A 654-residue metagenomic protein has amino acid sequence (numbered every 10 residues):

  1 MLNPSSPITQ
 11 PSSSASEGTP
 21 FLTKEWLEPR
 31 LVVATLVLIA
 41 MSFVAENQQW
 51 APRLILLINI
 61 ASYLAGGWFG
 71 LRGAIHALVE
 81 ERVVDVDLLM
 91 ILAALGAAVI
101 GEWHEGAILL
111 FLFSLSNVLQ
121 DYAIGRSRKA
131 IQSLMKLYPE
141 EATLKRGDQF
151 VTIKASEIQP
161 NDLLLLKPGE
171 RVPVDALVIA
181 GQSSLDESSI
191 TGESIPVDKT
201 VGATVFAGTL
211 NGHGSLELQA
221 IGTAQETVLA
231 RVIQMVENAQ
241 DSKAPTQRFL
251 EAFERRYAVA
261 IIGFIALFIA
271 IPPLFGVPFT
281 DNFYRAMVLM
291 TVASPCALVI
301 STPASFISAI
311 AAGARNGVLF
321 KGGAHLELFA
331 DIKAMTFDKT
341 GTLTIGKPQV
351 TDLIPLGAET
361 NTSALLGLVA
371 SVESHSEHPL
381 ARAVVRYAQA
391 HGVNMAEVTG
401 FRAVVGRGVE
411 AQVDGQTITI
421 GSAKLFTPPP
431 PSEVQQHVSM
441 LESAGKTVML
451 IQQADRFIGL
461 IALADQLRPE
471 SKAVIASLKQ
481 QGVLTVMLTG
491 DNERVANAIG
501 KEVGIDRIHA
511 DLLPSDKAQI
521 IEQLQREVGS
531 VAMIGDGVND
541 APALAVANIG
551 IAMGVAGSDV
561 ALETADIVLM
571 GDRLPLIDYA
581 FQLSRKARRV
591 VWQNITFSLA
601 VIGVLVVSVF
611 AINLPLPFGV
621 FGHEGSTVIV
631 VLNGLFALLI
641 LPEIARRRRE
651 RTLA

Functional and structural regions predicted by a protein language model:
M1-S13, G18, L22-W26, V44-P52 (+9 more regions): Membrane-embedded alpha-helical bundles of multi-pass transporters
L2-L22, F43, N59-K145, E157-L164 (+6 more regions): Actuator/coupling domain of P-type ATPases
T35-V37, F249-F279, R285-P295, T302-P303 (+1 more regions): Bilayer-spanning, highly hydrophobic alpha-helical transmembrane segments
A74, E102, A123, A142 (+29 more regions): Residue-level signature of catalytic and energy-coupling elements of molecular machines, predominantly ATP/GTP-dependent
I75-V84, L119-S133, A304-G323, A637-E650: Juxtamembrane helix-loop transition segments at the membrane interface in multi-pass membrane proteins
V86, I91, R126, E140 (+8 more regions): Conserved catalytic phosphorylation-site environment of P-type ATPases
K167, V350, I354-Q481, E493 (+1 more regions): P-type ATPase nucleotide-binding
G415, P429, H437, T447 (+2 more regions): Conserved ATP-binding TGD loop and adjacent catalytic N/P-domain core of P-type ATPases
